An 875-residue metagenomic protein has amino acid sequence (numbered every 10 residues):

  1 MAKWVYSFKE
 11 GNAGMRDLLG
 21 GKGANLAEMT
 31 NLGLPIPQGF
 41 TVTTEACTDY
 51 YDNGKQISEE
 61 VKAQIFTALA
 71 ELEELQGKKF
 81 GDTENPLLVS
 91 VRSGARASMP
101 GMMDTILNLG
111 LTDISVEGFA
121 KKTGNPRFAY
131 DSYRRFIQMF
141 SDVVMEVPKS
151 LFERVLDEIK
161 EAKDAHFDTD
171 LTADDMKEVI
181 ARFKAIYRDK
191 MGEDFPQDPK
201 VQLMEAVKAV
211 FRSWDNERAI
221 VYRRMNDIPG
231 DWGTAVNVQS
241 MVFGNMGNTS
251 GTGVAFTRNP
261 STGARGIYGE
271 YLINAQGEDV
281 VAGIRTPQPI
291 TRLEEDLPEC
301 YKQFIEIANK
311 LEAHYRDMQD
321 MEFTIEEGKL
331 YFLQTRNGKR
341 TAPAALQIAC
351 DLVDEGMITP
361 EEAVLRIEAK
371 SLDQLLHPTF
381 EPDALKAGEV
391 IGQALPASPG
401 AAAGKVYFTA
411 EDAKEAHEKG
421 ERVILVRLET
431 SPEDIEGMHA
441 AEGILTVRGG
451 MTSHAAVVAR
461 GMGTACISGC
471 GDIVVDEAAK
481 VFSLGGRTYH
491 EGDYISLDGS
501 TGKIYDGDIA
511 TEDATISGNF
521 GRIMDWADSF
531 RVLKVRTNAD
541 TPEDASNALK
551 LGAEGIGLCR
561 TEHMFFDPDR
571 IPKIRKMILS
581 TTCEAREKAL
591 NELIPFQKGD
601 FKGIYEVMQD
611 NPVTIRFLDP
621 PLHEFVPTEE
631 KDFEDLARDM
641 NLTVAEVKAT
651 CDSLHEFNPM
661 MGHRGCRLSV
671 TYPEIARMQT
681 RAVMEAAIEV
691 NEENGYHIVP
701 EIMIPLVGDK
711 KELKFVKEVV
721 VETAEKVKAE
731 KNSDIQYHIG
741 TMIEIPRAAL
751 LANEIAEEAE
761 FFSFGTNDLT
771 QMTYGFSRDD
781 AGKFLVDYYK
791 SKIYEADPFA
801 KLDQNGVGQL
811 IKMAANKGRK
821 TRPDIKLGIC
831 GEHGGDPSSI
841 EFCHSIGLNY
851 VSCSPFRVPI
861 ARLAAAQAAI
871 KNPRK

Functional and structural regions predicted by a protein language model:
M1-G388, E411-E415, E421-I424, S431-E436 (+12 more regions): Nucleotide/phosphate-binding sheet-loop regions of phosphoryl- and nucleotidyl-transfer enzymes
F40, V447-G449, S468-G471, C559 (+2 more regions): Short beta->alpha connector loops at strand-helix junctions that form conserved, small/polar/Pro-enriched
R92-S93, I516, W526-K875: Conserved alpha/beta-domain cores
N237, Y407, I424-V426, L445 (+3 more regions): Structural motif
K310, A479-G485: Short alpha-helix capping/helix-loop boundary micro-motifs
Q393-E433, L484-R522: Extended, non-globular alpha-helical segments
E442-R448, C466, G828: A short, small-residue-rich loop immediately preceding and capping a beta-strand
M462-T464: Residues forming the flavin
